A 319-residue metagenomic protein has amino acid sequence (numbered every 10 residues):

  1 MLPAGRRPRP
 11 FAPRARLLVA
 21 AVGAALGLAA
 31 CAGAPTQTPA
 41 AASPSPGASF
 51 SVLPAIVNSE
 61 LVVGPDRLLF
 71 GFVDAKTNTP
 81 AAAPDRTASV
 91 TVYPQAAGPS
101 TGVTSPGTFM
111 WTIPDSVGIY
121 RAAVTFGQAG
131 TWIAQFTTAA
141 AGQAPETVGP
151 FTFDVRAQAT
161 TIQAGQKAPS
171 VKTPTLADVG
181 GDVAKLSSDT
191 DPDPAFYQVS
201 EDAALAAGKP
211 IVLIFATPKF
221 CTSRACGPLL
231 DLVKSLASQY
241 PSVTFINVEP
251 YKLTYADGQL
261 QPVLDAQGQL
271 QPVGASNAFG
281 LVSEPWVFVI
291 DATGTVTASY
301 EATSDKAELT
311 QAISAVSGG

Functional and structural regions predicted by a protein language model:
G27-A30: C-terminal motif of bacterial Sec signal peptides marking the signal peptidase cleavage site
A32-P35: Bacterial signal peptide processing site
P39-L69, V73, T79: Beta-strand-rich domain onsets/edges
G107-T138: Ligand-binding face of N-terminal immunoglobulin V-set domains in extracellular IgSF glycoproteins
A144-A203: N-terminal "domain-start" segment that seeds a small globular fold
D193, E201-T222: Short active-site neighborhood of thiol/selenol oxidoreductases, capturing the structured segment around
S223-Q239: Typically the conserved alpha-helix immediately C-terminal to a functionally engaged Cys/Sec in thioredoxin-like
N247-E284, V289-V296, E308-Q311, A315-S317: Thioredoxin-like thiol-disulfide oxidoreductase module
